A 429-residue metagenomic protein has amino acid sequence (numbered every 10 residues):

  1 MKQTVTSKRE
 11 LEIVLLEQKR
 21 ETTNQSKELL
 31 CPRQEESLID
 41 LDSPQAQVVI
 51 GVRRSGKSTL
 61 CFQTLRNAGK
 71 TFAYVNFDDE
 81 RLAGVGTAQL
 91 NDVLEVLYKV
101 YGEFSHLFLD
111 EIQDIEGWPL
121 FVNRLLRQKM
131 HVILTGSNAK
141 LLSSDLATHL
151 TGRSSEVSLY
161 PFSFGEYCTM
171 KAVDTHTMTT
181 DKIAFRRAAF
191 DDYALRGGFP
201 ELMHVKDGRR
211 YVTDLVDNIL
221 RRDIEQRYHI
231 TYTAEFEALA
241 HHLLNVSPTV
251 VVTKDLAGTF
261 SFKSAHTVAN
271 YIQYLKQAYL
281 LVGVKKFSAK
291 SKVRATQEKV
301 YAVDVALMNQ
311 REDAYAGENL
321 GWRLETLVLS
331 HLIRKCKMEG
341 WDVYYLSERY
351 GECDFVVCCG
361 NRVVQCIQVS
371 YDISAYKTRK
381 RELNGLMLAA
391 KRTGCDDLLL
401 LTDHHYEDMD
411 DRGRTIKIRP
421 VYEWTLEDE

Functional and structural regions predicted by a protein language model:
K2-Q3, H204-V363: Accessory nucleic acid-recognition modules appended to NTPase machines
K2-T22, D145-V250, K276: Interdomain motor-coupling "hinge/lid" segment immediately C-terminal to the ATP-binding subdomain of NTP-driven enzymes
N24-L41: Pre-Walker A adenine-sensing motif
V49: Hydrophobic anchor at the beta1->P-loop junction of P-loop NTPases
S58: Walker A/P-loop
A73-E103: Short glycine-rich substrate-engagement loop in P-loop NTPases that contacts/grips substrate
H131-S137, S158: Structural recognition of the conserved hydrophobic beta-strand(s) that form the central parallel beta-sheet of P-loop
D403-E429: Domain-level recognition of nuclease-like catalytic cores that cleave nucleotide substrates
